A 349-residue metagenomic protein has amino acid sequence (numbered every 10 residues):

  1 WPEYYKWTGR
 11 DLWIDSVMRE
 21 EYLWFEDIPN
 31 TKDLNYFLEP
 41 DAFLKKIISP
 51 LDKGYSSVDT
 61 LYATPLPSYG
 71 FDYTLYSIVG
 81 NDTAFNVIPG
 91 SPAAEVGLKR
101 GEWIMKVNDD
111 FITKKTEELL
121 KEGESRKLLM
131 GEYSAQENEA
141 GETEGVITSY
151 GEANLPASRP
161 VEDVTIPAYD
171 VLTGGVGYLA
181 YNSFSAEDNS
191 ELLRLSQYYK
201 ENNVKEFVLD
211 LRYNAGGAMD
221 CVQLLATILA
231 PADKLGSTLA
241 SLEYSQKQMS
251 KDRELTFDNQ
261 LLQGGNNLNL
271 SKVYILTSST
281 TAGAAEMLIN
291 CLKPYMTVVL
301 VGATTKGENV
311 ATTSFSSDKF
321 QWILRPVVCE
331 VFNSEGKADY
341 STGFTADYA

Functional and structural regions predicted by a protein language model:
W1-E206, C221: Flexible, low-complexity junctional segments that flank or bridge functional domains
I88, F111, R159, S183-S185 (+4 more regions): Short, flexible loop/turn elements at secondary-structure junctions
L179, E191-R194, Y199-N202, E206 (+1 more regions): C-terminal "post-core" interaction segments
